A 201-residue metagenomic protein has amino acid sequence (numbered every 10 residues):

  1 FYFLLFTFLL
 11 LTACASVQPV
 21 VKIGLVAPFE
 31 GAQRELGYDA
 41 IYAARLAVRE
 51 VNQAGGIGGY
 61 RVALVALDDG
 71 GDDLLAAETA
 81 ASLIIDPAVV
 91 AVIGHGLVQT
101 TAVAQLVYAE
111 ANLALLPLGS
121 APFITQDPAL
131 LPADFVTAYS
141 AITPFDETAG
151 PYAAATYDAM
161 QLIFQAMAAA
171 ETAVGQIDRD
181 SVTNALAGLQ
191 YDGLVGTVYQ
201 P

Functional and structural regions predicted by a protein language model:
F1-L11: Short, basic, low-complexity termini and linkers enriched in Ser/Thr/Gly/Pro that act as targeting/leader peptides
L4, C14-P201: Extracytosolic ligand-binding ectodomains
